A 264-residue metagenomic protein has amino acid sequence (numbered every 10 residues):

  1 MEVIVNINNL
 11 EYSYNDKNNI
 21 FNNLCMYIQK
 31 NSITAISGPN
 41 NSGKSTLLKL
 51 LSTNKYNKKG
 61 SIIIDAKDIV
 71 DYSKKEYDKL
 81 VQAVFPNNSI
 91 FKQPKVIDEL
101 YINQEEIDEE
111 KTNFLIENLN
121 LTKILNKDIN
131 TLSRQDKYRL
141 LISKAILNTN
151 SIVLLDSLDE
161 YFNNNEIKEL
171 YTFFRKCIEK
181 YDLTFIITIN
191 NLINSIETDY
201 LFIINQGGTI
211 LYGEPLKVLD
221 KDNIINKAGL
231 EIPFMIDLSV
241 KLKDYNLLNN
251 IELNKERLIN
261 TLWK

Functional and structural regions predicted by a protein language model:
S37-P39: The feature captures the beta-strand-to-loop junction immediately N-terminal to the Walker
S52: Helix-to-loop junction immediately C-terminal to a conserved catalytic motif
G60-D68, Y77: Conserved ABC transporter NBD signature motif
N87, K92-I107: Q-loop/switch helix immediately C-terminal to the Walker
E109-I124, I146: Conserved ABC ATPase "signature" region
D128-L132: Conserved ABC ATPase signature
G208-M235: Conserved beta-strand-loop-alpha-helix hinge in the C-terminal portion of ABC ATPase nucleotide-binding domains
I225-K264: ABC ATPase nucleotide-binding domains
